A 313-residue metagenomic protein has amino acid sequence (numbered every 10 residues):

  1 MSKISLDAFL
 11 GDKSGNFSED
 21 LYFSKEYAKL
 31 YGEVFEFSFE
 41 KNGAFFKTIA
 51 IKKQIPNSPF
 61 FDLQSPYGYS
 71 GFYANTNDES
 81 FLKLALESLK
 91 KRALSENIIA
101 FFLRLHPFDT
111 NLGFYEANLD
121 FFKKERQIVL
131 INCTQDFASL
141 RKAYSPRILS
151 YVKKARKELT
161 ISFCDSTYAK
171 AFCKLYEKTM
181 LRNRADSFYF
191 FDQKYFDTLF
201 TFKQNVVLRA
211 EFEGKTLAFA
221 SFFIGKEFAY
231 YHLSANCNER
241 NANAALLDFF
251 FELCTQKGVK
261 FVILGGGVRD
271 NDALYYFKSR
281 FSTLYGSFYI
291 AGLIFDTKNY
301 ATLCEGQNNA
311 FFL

Functional and structural regions predicted by a protein language model:
S2-N57, L105-R240: A conserved beta-strand-loop-helix scaffold within acyl/acetyltransferase catalytic domains
G32-V34, S95-I98, N205, V259: Short, high-confidence coil segments that cap the C-terminus of an alpha-helix and link into the following beta-strand
K53-Y69: Conserved acyl-donor/pantetheine-binding loop and adjacent beta-alpha core of acyl/acetyltransferases and related
Q64-L112: A gly/proline- and charged-residue-enriched helix-loop-helix capping module
P66, N97, F122-E125, Y285: A short, structural micro-pattern
E87-S88, F196, T201-L303: Aromatic (often tryptophan-rich) hydrophobic motifs at membrane interfaces
F102, S162, F261-G265: Short catalytic-loop micro-motif centered on adjacent basic/acidic residues
I131-T134, I294-F312: C-terminal "cap" of GNAT-fold acetyltransferases
